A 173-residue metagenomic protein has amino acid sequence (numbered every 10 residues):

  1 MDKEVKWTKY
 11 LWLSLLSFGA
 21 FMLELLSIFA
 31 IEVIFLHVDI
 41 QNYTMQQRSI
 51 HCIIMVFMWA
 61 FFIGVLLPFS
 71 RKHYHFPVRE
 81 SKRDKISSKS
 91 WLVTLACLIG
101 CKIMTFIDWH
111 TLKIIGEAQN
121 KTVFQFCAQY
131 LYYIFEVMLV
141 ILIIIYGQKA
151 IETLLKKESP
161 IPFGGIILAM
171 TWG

Functional and structural regions predicted by a protein language model:
M1-W7: Short, Lys/Arg-rich, polar N-terminal cytosolic tail immediately upstream of the first transmembrane signal-anchor
W7-K72, K89, V93, C97: Alpha-helical transmembrane segments in multi-pass membrane proteins
L15, K82-G100, P160-G173: Transmembrane alpha-helical segments of multi-pass membrane proteins
F21-F29, L98-I107, A169-G173: Aromatic-anchored segments of alpha-helical transmembrane domains
S27-I40, T105-N120: Juxtamembrane "helix-exit" motif on the non-cytosolic side of transmembrane helices
V65-R83, L112-I114: Membrane-helix interface/capping segments
Y74-S87, A150-I161: Membrane-interface helix-boundary motifs at transmembrane edges
T122-G173: Transmembrane helix-loop-helix hairpins at the membrane interface of multi-pass integral membrane proteins
